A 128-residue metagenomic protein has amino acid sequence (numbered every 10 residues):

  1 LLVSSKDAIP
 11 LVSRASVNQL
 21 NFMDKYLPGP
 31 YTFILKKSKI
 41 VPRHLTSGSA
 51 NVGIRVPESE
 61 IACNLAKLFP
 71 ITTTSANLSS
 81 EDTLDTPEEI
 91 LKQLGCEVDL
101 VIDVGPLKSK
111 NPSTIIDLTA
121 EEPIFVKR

Functional and structural regions predicted by a protein language model:
L1-R128: Active-site-adjacent structural elements in enzyme catalytic cores
